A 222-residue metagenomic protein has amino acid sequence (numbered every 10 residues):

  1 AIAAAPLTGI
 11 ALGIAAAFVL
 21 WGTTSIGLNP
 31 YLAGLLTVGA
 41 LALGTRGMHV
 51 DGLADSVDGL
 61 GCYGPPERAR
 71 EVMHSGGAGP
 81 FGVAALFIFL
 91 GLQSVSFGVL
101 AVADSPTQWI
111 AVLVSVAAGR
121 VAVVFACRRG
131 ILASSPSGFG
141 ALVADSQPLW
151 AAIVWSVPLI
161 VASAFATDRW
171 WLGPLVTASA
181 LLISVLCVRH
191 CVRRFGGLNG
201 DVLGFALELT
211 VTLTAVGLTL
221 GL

Functional and structural regions predicted by a protein language model:
A1-R46, V50, V57-R70, S75-L222: Hydrophobic alpha-helical transmembrane segments
